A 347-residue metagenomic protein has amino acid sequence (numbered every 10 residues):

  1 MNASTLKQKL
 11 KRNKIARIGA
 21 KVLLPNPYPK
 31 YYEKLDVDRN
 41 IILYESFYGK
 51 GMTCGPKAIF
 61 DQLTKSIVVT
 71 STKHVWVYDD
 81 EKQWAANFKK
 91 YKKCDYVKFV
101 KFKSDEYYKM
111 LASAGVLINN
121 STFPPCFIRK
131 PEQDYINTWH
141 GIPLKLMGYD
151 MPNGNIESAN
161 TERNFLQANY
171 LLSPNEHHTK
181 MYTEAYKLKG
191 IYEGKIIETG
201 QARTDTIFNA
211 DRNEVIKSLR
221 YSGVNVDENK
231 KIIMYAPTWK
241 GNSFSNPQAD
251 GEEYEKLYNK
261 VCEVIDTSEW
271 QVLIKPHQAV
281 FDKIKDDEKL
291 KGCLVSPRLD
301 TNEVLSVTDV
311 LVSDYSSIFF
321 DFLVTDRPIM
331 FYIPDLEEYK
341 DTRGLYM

Functional and structural regions predicted by a protein language model:
M1-N40, Y48: Membrane-proximal basic amphipathic "stem/tether" segments
P27-D38, S66, F127, E162 (+1 more regions): Short boundary motifs at domain starts and secondary-structure transition points
I41-N209: Active-site and donor-binding regions of nucleotide-sugar-utilizing enzymes
T53-F60, Q201-D286: Conserved catalytic-core segment of nucleotide-activated headgroup transferases in glycan assembly
W76-V77, Y135-W139, Y186, Y235 (+4 more regions): Tryptophan-centric aromatic hotspots in well-structured domains and transmembrane helices
V100-G115, L273, Q278-F320: Donor nucleotide-activated moiety binding/catalytic core segment of transferases that use nucleotide-activated donors
R129-L146, E253-N259, R327-E338: A short, gly/pro- and small-residue-rich
D287-L290, S317-M347: Catalytic binding pocket for nucleotide-activated donors in carbohydrate/polymer assembly enzymes
